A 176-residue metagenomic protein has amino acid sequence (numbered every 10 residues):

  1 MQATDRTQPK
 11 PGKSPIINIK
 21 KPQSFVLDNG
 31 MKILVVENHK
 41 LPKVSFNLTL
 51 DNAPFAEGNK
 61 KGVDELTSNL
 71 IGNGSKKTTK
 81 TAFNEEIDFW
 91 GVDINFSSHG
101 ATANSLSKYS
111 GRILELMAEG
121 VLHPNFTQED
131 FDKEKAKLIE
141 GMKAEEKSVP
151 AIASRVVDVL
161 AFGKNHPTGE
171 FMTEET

Functional and structural regions predicted by a protein language model:
M1-W90, T102-S105, E115-L116, E175: His/Glu-rich zincin catalytic helix
E85-T176: Acidic/histidine-enriched segments that form metal/cofactor-coordinating and catalytic pocket/exosite environments
